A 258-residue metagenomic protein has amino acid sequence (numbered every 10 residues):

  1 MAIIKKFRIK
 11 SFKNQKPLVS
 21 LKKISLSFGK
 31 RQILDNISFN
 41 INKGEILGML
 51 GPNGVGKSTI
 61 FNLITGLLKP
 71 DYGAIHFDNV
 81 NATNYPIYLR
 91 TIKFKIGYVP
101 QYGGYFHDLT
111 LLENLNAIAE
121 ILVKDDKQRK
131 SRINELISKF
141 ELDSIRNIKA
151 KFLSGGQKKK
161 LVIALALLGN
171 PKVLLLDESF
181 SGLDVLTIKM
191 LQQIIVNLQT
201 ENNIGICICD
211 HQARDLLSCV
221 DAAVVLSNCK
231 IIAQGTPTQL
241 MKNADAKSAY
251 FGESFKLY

Functional and structural regions predicted by a protein language model:
V19-L21, L34: Conserved structural motif at the start of ABC-family nucleotide-binding domains
L50-P52: The feature captures the beta-strand-to-loop junction immediately N-terminal to the Walker
T65: Helix-to-loop junction immediately C-terminal to a conserved catalytic motif
G73-A82, T91-F94: Conserved ABC transporter NBD signature motif
Y102, L109-E120: Q-loop/switch helix immediately C-terminal to the Walker
N116, K127-I145, V196: Conserved ABC ATPase "signature" region
K149-L153: Conserved ABC ATPase signature
